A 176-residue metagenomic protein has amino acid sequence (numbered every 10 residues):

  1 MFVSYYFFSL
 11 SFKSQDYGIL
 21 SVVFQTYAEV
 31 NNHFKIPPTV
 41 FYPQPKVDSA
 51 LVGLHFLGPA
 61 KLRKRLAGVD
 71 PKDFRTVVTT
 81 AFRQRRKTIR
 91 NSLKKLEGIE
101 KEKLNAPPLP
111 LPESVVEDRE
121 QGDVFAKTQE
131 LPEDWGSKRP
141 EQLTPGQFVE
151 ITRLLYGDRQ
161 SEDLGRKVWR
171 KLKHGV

Functional and structural regions predicted by a protein language model:
M1-V176: Class I S-adenosyl-L-methionine
